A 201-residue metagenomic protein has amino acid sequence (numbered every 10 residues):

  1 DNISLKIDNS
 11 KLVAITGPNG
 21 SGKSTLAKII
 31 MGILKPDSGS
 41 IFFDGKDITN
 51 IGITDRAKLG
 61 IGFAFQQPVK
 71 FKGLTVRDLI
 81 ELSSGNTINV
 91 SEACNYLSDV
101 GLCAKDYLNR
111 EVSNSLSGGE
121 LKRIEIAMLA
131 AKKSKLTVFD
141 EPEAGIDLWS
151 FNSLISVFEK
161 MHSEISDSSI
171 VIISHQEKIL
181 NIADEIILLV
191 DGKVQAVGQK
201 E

Functional and structural regions predicted by a protein language model:
T16-P18: The feature captures the beta-strand-to-loop junction immediately N-terminal to the Walker
M31: Helix-to-loop junction immediately C-terminal to a conserved catalytic motif
G39-K46, L59, E92: Conserved ABC transporter NBD signature motif
D47-G62: ABC ATPase NBD coupling module
Q67, G73-N89: Q-loop/switch helix immediately C-terminal to the Walker
L129-A130: ABC ATPase C-loop
V138-P142, W149: Walker B catalytic motif
